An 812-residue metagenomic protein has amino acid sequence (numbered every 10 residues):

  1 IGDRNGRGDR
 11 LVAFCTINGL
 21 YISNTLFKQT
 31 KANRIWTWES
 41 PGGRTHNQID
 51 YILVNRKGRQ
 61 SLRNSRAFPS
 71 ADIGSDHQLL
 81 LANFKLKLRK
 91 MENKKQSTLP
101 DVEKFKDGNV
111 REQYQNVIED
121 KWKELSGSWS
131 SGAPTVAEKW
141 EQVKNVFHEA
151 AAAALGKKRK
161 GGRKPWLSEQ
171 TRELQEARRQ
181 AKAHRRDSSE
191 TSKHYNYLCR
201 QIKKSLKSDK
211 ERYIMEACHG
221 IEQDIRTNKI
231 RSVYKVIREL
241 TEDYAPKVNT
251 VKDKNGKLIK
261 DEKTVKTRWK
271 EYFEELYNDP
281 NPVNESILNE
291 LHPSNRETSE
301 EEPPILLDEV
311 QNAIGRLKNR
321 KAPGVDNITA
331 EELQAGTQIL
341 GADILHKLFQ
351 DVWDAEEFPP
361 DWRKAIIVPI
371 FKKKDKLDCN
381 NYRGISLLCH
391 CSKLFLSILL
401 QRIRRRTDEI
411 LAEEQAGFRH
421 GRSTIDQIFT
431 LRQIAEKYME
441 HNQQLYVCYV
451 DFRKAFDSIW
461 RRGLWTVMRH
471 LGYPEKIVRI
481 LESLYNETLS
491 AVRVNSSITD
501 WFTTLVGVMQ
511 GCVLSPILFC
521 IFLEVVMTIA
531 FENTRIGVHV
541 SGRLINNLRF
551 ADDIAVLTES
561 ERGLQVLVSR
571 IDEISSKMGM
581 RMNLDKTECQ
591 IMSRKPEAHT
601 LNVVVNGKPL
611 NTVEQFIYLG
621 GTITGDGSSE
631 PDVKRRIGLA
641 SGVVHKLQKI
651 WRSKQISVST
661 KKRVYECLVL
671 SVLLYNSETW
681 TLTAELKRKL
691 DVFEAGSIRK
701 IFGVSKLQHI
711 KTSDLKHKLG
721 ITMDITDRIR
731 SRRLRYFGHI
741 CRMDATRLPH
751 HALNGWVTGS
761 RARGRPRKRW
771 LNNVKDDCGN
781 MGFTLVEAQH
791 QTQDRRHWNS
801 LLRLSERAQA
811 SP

Functional and structural regions predicted by a protein language model:
I1-G8, E39-T45, P69-S75, S131-K139 (+20 more regions): Conserved, non-catalytic sequence blocks in retroelement Pol enzymes and Pol-derived host proteins
I1-K204, M215, S232, E239-E242 (+8 more regions): A shared catalytic/ligand-binding motif for oxyanion handling
I1-R4, K454-L471, N547-M578, M592-E597 (+2 more regions): Catalytic palm subdomain of template-directed nucleic-acid polymerases, centered on the conserved carboxylate motif
F27-T45, R581-E614, H717-I721: Short, conserved micro-motifs composed of acidic
F105-A152, G607-W680, R735: Basic, alpha-helical interaction scaffolds
V117, K121-W122, S130, P134 (+14 more regions): Surface-exposed loop/turn segments and immediately adjacent short secondary-structure elements within folded domains
F273, E300-V525: Conserved pre-catalytic core of RNA-dependent polymerases
G324, K364-I367, R383, Q415-G417 (+12 more regions): Catalytic palm active-site di-aspartate
